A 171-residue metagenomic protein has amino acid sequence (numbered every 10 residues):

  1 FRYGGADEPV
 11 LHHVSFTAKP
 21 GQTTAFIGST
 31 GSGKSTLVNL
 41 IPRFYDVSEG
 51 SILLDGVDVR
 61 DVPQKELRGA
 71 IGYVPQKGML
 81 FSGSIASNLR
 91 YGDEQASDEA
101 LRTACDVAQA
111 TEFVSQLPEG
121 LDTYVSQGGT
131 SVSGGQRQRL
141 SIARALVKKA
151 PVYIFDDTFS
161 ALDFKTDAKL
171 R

Functional and structural regions predicted by a protein language model:
F1-R171: ABC-type nucleotide-binding domain
